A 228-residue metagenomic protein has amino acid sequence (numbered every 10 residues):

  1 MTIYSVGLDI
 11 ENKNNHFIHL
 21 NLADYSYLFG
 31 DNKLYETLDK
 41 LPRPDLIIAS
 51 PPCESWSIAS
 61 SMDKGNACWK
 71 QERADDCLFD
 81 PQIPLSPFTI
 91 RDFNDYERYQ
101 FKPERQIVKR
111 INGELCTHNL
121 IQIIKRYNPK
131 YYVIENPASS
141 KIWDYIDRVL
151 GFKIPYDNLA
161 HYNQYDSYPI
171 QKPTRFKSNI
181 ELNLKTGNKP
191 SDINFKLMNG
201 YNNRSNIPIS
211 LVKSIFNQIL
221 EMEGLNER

Functional and structural regions predicted by a protein language model:
M1-R228: Conserved active-site and SAM-binding loop architecture of S-adenosyl-L-methionine-dependent nucleic-acid
